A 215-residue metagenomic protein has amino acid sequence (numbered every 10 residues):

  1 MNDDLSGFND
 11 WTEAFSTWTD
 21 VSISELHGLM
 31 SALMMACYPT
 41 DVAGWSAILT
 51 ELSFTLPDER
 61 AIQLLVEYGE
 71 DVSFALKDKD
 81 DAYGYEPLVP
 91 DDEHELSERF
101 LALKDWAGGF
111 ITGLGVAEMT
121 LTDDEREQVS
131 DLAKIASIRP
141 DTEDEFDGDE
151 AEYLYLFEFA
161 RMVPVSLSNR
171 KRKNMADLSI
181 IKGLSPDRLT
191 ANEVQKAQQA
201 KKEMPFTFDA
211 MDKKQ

Functional and structural regions predicted by a protein language model:
M1-L103, I111, G115-Q215: Acidic/negatively charged segments and metal-coordination signatures
